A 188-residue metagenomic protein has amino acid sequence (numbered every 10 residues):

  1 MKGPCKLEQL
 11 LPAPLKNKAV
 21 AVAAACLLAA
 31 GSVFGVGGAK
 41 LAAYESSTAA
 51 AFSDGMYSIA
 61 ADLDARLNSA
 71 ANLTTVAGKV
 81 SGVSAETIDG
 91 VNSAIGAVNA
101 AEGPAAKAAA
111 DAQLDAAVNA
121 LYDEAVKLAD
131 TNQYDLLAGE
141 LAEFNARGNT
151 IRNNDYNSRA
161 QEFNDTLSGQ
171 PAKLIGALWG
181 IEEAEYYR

Functional and structural regions predicted by a protein language model:
M1-R188: A helix-centric hydrophobic-segment signal that preferentially recognizes long, alpha-helical stretches used
